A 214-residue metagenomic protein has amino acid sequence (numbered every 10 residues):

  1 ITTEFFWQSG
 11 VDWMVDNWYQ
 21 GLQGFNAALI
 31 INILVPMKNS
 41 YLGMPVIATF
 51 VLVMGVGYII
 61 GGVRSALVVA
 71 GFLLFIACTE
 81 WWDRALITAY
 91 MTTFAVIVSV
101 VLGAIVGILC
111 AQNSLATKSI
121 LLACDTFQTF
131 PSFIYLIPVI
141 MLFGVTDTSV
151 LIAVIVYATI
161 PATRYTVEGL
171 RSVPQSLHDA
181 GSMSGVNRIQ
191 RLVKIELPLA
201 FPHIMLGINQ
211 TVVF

Functional and structural regions predicted by a protein language model:
I1-Y90: N-terminal, non-cleaved signal-anchor transmembrane helix
I30, L34-L42, W82-Y90, F94 (+7 more regions): Alpha-helical membrane-interface segments at transmembrane helix boundaries
V53-I60, V69, L73-W82, A95-C124: Transmembrane-helix boundary motif in ABC transporter permease subunits
V63-S65, N113-I120, T146-S149, R188: Membrane-helix interface segments
C78-A89, G103, T163-L170: Juxtamembrane membrane-interface segments at transmembrane alpha-helix termini
M91-F94, V98-A111, C124-A158: Generic hydrophobic transmembrane alpha-helix motif, especially the helices
V96, A153-V156, R188-F214: Transmembrane alpha-helices
L170-S176, A180-A200: Short helix-to-coil transition segments within interhelical loops that connect adjacent transmembrane helices
